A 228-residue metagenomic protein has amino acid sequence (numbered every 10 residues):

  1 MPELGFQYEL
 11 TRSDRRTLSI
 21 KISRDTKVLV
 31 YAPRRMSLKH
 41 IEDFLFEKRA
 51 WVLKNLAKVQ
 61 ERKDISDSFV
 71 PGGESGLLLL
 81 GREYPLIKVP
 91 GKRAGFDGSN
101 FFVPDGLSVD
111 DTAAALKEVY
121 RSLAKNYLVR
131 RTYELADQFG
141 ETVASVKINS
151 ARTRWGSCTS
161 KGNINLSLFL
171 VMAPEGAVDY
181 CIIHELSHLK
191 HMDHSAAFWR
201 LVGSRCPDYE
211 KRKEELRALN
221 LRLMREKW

Functional and structural regions predicted by a protein language model:
M1-Y180, L189-W228: Active-site-proximal or metal-binding-adjacent scaffold patches in catalytic folds
E185: Walker B catalytic acidic pair
